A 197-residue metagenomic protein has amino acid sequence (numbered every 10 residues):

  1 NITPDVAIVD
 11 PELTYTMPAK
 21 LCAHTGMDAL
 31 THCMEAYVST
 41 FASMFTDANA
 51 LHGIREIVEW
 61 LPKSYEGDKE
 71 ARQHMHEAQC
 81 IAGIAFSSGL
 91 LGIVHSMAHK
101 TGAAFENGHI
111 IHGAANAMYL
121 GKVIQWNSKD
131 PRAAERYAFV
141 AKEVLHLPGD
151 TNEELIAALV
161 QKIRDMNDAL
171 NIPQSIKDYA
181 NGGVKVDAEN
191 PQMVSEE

Functional and structural regions predicted by a protein language model:
N1-G89: Carboxylate- and glycine-rich phosphate/diphosphate-binding segment that chelates Mg2+/Mn2+
Y37-S43, G89-L91, Q125-E135: Short helix-capping/linker segments at secondary-structure and domain boundaries
A50, R72-M75, Y137, I156 (+1 more regions): Hydrophobic packing residues in well-ordered alpha-helices of helical domains and bundles
C80-N116: Glycine-rich phosphate/pyrophosphate-binding beta-alpha loops
A104-E189: Gly/Pro-rich interdomain helix-loop hinge
S195-E197: Short helix/strand-capping connector loops at secondary-structure junctions
